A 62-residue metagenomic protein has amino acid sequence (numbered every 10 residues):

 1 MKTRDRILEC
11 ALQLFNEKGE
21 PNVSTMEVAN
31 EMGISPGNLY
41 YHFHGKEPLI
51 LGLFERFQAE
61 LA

Functional and structural regions predicted by a protein language model:
K2-T3, A62: Short intrinsically disordered, low-complexity coil segments enriched in acidic
T3, I7-C10, F57: N-terminal positioning helix adjacent to the helix-turn-helix/winged-helix DNA-binding module
R6, L14-P48, G52: Helix-turn-helix
L53-A62: Amphipathic alpha-helical linker/stalk segments
